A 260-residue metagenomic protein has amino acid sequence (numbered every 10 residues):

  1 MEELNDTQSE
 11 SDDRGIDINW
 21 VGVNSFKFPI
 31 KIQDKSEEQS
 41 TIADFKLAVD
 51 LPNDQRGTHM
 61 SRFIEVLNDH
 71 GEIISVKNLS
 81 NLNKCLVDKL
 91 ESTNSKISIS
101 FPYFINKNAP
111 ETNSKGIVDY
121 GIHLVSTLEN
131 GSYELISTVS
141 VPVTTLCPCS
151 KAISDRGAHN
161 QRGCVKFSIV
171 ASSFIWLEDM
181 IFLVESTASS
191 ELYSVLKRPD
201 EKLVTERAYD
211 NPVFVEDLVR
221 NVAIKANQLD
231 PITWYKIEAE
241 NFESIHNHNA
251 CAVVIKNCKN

Functional and structural regions predicted by a protein language model:
M1-N260: N-terminal intrinsically disordered, cationic/polar leader segments that include organellar targeting peptides
